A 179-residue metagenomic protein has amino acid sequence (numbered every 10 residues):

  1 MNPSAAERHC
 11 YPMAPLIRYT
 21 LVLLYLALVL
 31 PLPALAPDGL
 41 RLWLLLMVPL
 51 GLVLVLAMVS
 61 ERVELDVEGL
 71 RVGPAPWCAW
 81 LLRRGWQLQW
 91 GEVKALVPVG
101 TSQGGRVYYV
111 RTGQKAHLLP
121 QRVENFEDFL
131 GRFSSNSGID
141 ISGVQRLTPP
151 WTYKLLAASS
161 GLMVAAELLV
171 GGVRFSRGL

Functional and structural regions predicted by a protein language model:
M1-A36, K115-A116, D128-G131, I139-A166 (+1 more regions): N-terminal membrane-targeting/pre-transmembrane regions
M1-A5, V55-A57, R62-E64, W80-L82 (+2 more regions): A generic structural signal for short, solvent-exposed coil/turn residues that cap or connect secondary-structure
C10-P15, L42-S60: Short N-terminal secondary-structure initiator segments
I17-T20, P33-P49, L179: Hydrophobic alpha-helical transmembrane segments
L30-R41, V67-L82: Charged, low-complexity, helix/coiled-coil-prone segments
V53-V72, G172-L179: Transmembrane-cytosolic junction motif
V72-R132, L147: Non-transmembrane, membrane-adjacent beta-strand/coil modules in membrane-associated proteins and peripheral
N136: Phosphate/oxyanion-binding loops and surfaces in catalytic or ligand/nucleic-acid-binding neighborhoods
